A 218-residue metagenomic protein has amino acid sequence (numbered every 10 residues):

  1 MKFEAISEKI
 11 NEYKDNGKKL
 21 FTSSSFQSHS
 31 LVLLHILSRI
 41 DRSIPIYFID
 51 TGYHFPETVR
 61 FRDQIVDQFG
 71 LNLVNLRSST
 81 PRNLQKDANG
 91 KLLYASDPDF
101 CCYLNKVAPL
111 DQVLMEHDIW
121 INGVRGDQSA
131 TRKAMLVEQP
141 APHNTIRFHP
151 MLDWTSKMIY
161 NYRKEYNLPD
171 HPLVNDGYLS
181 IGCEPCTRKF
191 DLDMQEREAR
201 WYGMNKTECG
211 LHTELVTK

Functional and structural regions predicted by a protein language model:
M1-K218: Nucleotide-activated chemistry modules centered on ATP-dependent adenylation/adenylyltransferase
